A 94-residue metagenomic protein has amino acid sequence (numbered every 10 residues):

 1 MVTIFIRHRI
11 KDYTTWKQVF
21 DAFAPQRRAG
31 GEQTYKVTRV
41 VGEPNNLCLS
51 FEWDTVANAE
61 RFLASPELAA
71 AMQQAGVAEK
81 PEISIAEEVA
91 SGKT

Functional and structural regions predicted by a protein language model:
M1-A69, Q74-T94: Short S/T/G/P-rich N-terminal loop/turn motif that feeds into the first structured element of a domain
